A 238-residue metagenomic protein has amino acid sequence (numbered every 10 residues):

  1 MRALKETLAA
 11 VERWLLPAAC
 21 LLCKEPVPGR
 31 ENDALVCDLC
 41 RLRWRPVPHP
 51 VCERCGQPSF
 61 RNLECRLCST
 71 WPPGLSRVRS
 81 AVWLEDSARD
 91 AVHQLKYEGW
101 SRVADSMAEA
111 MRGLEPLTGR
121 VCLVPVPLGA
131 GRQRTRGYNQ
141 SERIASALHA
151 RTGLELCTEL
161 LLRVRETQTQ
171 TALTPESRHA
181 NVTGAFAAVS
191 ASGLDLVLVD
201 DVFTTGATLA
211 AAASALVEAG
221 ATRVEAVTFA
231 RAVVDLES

Functional and structural regions predicted by a protein language model:
M1-S238: Glycine-rich phosphate/pyrophosphate-handling loop used in enzymes and phosphotransfer proteins
